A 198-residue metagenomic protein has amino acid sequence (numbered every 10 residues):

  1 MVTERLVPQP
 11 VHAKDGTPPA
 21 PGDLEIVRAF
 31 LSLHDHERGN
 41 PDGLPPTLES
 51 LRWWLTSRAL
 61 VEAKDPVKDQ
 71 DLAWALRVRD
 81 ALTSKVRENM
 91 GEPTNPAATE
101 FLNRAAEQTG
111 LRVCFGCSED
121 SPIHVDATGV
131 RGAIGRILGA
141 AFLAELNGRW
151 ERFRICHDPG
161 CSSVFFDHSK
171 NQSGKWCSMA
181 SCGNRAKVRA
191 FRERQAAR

Functional and structural regions predicted by a protein language model:
M1-I155, S162-S163: Short helix-coil boundary/hinge micro-motifs
R136-R192, A196-R198: BZIP DNA-binding basic region
